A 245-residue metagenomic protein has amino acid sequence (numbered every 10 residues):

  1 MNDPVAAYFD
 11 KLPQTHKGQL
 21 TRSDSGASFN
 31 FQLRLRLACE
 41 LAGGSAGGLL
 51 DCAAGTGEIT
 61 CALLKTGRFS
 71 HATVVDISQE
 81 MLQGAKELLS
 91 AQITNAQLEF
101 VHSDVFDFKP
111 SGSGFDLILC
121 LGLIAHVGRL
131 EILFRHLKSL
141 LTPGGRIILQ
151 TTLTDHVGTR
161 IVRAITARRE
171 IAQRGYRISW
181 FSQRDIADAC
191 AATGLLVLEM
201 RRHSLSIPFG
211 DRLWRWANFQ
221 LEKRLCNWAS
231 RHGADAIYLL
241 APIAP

Functional and structural regions predicted by a protein language model:
M1-G43, L221-E222: Conserved class I S-adenosyl-L-methionine
A46-G55: Conserved class I S-adenosyl-L-methionine
T56-D107: Class I SAM-dependent methyltransferase SAM/SAH-binding core
L119: A conserved beta-strand element that flanks and buttresses the S-adenosyl-L-methionine
E131-P143: A short glycine-rich, Lys/Arg-flanked "PGG" loop and its adjoining helix->strand segment in the class I
I148-E170: Conserved class I S-adenosyl-L-methionine
V162-E170, D188, E199-P245: A C-terminal cap/extension of S-adenosyl-L-methionine-dependent methyltransferases that defines the acceptor-substrate
R168-D185: Acceptor-substrate binding/catalytic loop of class I
